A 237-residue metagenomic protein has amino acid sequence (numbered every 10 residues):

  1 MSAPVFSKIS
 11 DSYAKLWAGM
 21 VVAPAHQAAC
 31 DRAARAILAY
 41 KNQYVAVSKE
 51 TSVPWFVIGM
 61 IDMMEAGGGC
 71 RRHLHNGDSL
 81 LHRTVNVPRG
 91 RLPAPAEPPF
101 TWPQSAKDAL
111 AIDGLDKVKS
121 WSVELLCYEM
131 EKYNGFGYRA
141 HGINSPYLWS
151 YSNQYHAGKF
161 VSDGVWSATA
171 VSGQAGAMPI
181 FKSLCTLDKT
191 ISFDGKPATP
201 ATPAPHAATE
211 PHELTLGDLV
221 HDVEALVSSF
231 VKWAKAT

Functional and structural regions predicted by a protein language model:
M1-A18, L92-T237: Non-catalytic cell-wall polysaccharide-engagement segments
M1-A46: N-terminal export signals and maturation junctions of secreted/periplasmic proteins
H26-R35, Q43-E50, P88-P99, S167-A170: Second-shell loop/turn segments in exported
L38, W55, P99-P103: Alpha-helix initiation and capping sites
K41-S48, D62, P103-D113: Short, well-ordered alpha-helical packing segments
S52-G69, A109-L110: Short, functionally critical alpha-helical segments immediately adjacent to catalytic or ligand/cofactor-binding
R71-P93: Substrate-binding/active-site groove segments that recognize and process beta-1,4-linked N-acetyl-hexosamine
